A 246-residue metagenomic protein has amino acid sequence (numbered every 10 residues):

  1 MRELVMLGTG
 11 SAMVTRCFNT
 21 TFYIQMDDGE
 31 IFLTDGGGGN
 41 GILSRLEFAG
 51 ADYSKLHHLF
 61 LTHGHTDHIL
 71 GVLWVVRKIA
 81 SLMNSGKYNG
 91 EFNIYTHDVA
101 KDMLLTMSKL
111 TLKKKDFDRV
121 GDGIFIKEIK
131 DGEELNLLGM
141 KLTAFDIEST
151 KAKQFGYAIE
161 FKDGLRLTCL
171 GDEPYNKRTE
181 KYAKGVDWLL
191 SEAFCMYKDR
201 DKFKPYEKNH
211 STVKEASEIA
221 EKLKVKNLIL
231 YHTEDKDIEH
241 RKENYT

Functional and structural regions predicted by a protein language model:
M1-A49, Q154-G171, W188: Conserved beta-strand hairpin/beta-sheet module of binuclear metal-dependent hydrolase folds, prominently
S11, G38, T66, P174-Y175 (+2 more regions): Short, glycine/acidic-enriched loop or turn micro-motifs at the edges of active sites
V14-R16, E128-K198: Active-site-proximal loop/helix segment associated with metal-binding centers of metalloenzymes
E30, Y88-F92, L223-N227: A short helix->loop->beta-strand "cap" motif at the edges of active sites that frequently abuts
L33-G37, L56-H63, H97, L167-E173 (+2 more regions): Active-site neighborhood of phospho(di)ester-bond hydrolases with catalytic His/Asp-centered motifs
N40-N93: Active-site metal-binding motif and surrounding structural segment of the metallo-beta-lactamase
N89-K153, K162: Metallo-beta-lactamase
Y175-T246: Cap/insert and terminal regions of metallo-dependent hydrolase folds
